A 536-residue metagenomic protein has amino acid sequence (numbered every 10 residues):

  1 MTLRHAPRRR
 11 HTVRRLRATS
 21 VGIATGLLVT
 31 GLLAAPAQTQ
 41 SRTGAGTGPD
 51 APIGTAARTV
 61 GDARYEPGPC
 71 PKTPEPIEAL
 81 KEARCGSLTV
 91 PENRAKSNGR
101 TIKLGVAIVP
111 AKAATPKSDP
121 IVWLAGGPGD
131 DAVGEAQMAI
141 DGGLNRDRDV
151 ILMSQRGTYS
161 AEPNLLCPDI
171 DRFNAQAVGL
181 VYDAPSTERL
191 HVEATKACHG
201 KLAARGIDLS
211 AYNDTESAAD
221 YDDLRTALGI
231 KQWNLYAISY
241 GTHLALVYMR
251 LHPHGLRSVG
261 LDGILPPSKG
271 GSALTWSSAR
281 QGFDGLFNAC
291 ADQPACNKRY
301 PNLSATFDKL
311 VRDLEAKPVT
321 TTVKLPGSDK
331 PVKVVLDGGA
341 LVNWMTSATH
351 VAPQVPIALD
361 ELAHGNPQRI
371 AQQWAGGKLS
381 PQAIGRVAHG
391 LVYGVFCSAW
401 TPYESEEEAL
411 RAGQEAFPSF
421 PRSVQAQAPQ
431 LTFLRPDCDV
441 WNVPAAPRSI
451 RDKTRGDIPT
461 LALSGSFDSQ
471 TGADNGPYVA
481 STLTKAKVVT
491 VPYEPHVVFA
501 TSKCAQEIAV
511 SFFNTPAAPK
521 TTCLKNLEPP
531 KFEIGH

Functional and structural regions predicted by a protein language model:
T2-H5, R9-T25, T30-R189, T226 (+3 more regions): Catalytic-loop region of hydrolases
V106, S481-V497: Catalytic histidine neighborhood in serine/cysteine hydrolases with alpha/beta-hydrolase-type architecture
L166-Q176, A245-L310, N343-W344, A348 (+3 more regions): A catalytic-pocket lid/entrance helix-loop region that shapes and gates access to the active site across common
A203-I207, T215-Q232: Conserved acidic catalytic loop of the alpha/beta-hydrolase fold
I230-Y240: Alpha/beta-hydrolase fold nucleophile elbow
K309-I458, T501-S502: Alpha/beta-hydrolase fold active-site neighborhood
S469-D474: Conserved alpha/beta-hydrolase "acid-adjacent" motif
E494-Q506: Catalytic histidine-centered segment of alpha/beta-hydrolase-like enzymes
